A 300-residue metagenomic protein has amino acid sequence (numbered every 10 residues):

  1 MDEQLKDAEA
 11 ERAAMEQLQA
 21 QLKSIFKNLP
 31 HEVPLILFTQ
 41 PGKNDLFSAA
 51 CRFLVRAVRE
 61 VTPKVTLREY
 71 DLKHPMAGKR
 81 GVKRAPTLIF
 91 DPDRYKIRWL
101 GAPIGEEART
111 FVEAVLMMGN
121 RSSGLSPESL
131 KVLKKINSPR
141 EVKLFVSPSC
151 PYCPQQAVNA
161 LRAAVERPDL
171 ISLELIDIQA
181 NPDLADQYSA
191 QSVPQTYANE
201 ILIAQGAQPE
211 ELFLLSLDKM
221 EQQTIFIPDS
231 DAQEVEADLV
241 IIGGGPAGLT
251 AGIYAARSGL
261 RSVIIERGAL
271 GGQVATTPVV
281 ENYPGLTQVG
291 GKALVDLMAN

Functional and structural regions predicted by a protein language model:
D2-E32, E106-S138: N-terminal leader/targeting and pre-domain segments
R12, E16-T62, L133-L173: Local sequence-structure signature of Cys/Sec-based thiol-disulfide redox active-site neighborhoods
E32, M76-I97, P182-N199: Structural micro-motif
Q40, T62-P75, P168-D183: Thiol-based oxidoreductase modules, predominantly thioredoxin-like and allied folds used for disulfide exchange
A50-V58, A275-N300: N-terminal Rossmann-like dinucleotide/flavin-binding domain of flavoprotein oxidoreductases that bind FAD/FMN
I89-S122, Y197-I225: Non-catalytic, surface beta->alpha helical segment in thiol-disulfide oxidoreductase systems
D229-A247, V263: Beta1/beta-strand and adjacent pyrophosphate-binding region of the FAD-binding site in flavoprotein oxidoreductases
R257-T276: Glycine-rich FAD pyrophosphate-binding loop
